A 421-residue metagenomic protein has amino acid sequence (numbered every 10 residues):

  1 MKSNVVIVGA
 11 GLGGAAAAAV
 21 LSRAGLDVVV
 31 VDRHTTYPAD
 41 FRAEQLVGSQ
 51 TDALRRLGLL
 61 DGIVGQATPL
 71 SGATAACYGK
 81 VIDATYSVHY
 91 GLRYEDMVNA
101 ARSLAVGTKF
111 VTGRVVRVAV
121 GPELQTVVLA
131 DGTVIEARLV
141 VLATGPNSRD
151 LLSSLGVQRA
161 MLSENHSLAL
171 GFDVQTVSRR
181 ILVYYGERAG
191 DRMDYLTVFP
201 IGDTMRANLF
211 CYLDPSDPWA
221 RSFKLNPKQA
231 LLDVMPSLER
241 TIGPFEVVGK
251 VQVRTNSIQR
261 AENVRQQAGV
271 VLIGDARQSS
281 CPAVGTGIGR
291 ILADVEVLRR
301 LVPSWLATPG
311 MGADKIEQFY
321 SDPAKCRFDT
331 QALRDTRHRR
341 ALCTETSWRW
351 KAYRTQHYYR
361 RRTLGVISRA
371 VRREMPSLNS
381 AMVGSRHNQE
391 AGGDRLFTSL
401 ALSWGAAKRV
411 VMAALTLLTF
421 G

Functional and structural regions predicted by a protein language model:
M1-G13: Beta1/beta-strand and adjacent pyrophosphate-binding region of the FAD-binding site in flavoprotein oxidoreductases
G11-L12, T36-Y37, P146: Residue-level detector of alpha-helix initiation sites
S22-R42: Glycine-rich FAD pyrophosphate-binding loop
T35-R55: Conserved N-terminal glycine-rich FAD pyrophosphate-binding loop of Rossmann-like flavoproteins
D52, R56, G62, Q66-V157 (+1 more regions): Conserved N-terminal helical subregion
L139, T144-R240, E262: Conserved FAD-binding catalytic core of PHBH/FMO-like flavoproteins
P218-D314: FAD/FMN-dependent oxidoreductases across multiple families
R300-G421: C-terminal helical "tail/cap" subdomain of flavin- and related membrane-associated enzymes
